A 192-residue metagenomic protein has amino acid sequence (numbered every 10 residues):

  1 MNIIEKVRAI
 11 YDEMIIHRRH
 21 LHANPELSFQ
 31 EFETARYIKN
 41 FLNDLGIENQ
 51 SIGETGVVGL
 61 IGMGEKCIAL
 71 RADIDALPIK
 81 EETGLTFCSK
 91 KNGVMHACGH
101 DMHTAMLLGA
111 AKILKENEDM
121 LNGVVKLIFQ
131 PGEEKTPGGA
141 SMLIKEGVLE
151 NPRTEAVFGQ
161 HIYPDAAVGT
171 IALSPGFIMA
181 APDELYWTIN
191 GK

Functional and structural regions predicted by a protein language model:
N2-H96, D101, A105-L108, K112-N122: Acidic/His- and Gly-rich active-site-bordering loop/insert found across diverse amide/peptide-bond hydrolases
L77-I79, L85-M95, M102, D119-K192: Histidine/acidic-residue-rich, glycine-tolerant segments that coordinate divalent metal ions
